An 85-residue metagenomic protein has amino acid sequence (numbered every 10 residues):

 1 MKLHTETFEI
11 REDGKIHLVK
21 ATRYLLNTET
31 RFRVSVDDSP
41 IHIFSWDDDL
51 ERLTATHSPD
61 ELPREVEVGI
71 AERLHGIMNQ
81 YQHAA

Functional and structural regions predicted by a protein language model:
M1-A85: Cysteine-centric segments in proteins
